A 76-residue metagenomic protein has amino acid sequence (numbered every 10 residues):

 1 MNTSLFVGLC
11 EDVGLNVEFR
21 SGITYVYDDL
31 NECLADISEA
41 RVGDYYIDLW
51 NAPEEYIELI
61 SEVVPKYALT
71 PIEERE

Functional and structural regions predicted by a protein language model:
M1-E76: Structural boundary micro-motifs
